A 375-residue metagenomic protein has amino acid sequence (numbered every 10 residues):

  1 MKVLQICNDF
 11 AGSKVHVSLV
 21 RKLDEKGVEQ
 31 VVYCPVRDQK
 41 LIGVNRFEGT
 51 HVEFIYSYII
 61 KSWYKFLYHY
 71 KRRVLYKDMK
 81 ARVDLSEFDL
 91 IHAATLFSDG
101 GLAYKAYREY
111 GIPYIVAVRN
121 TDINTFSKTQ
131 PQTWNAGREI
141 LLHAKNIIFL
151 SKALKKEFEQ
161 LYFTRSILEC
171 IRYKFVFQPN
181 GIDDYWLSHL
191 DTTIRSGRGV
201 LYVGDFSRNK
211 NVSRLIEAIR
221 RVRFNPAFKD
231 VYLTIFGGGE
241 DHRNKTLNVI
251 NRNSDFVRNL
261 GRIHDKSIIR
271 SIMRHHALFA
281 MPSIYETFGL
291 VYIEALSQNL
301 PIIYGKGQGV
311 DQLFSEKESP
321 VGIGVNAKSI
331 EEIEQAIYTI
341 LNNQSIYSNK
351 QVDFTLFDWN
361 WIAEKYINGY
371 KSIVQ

Functional and structural regions predicted by a protein language model:
M1-R46, N360, K371: N-terminal subdomain of nucleotide-sugar transferases
L4, I148, D191-K210, I216-R221 (+1 more regions): Conserved donor-binding/catalytic core segment of Leloir-type glycosyltransferases
A144-K174: A short, active-site helix/loop in glycosyltransferases that binds the activated sugar's phosphate group
K245-I263: Nucleotide-activated donor-binding/catalytic signature segment of Leloir-type glycosyltransferases, i.e., the conserved
R270-H276: Short alpha-helical donor nucleotide-sugar binding micro-motif in glycosyltransferases
I284: Aromatic "clamp/platform" in nucleotide-sugar-dependent glycosyltransferases that forms part of the donor/acceptor
P301-G305: Short hydrophobic beta-strand element within catalytic cores of glycosyltransferases and related nucleotide-activated
D311-T339: Change "using UDP/GDP/dTDP sugars" to "using nucleotide sugars
